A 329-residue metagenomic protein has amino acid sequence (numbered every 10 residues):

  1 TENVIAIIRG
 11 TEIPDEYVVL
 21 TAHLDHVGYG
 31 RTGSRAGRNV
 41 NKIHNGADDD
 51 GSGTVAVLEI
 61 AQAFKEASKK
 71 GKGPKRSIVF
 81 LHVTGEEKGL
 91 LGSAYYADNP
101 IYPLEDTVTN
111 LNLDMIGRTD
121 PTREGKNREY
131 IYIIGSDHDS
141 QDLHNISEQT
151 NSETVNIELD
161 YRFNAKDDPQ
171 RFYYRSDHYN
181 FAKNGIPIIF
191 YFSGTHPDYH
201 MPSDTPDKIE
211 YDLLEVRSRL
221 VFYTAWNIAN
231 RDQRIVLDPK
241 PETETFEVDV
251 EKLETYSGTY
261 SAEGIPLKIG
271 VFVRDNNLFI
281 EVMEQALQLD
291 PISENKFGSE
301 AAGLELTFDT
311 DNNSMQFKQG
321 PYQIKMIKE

Functional and structural regions predicted by a protein language model:
T1-G46, Q62, E66-K72: Soluble metallo-hydrolase cores and metallopeptidase-like ectodomains found primarily in the secretory/periplasmic
I13, V83-F190: Metal-dependent peptidase/peptidase-like ectodomains
G30, D168-E215: Zn-dependent metallopeptidase/amidohydrolase metal-coordination segment
N39-D50, H82, E129-D137, K166-R171 (+1 more regions): Second-shell loop/turn segments in exported
G46-Q62: Active-site alpha-helical elements of protease catalytic centers
E59-G89, L113: Short helix-loop-beta-strand segments that form the rim/entrance of peptidase-like active sites
Q62, F192, H196-K240: His/Asp/Glu-rich mid-to-C-terminal helical/loop segments that flank catalytic regions of hydrolases
P239-E329: Peripheral terminal and inter-domain segments
